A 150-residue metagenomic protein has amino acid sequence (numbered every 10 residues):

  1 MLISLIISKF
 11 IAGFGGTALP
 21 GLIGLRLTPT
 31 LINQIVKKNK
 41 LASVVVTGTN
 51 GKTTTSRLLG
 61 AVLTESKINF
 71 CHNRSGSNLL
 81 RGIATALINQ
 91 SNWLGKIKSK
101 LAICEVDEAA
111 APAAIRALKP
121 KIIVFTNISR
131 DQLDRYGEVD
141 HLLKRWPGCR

Functional and structural regions predicted by a protein language model:
M1-I7: Generic start-of-chain signal for non-secretory N-termini
I7-L41, T64-G148: ATP-dependent carboxylate-amine ligase catalytic core
V44-L59, L63: Glycine-rich phosphate-binding P-loop
